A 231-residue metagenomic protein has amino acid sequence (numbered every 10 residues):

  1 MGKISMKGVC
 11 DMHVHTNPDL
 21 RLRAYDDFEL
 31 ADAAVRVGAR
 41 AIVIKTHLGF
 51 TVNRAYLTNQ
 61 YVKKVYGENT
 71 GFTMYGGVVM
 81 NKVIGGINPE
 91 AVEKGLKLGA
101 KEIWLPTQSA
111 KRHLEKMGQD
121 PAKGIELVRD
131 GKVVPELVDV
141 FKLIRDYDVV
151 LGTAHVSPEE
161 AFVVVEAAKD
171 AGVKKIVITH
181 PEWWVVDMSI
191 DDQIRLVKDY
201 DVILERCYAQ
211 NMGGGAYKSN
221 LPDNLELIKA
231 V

Functional and structural regions predicted by a protein language model:
M1-L22: Replace "His-x-His-based motif
D11, N17, E29-N53, T70-K82 (+4 more regions): Divalent metal-dependent hydrolysis catalytic cores, especially in the metallo-beta-lactamase
N17-D19, G49-V52, N81-I84, A110-H113 (+3 more regions): Active-site environment of divalent metal-dependent phosphoester hydrolases
V37, A100, W104-E136, I203: Active-site gating loops and adjacent loop-to-helix segments of metal-dependent hydrolytic enzymes
A55-T70, E93-G99, K142-R145, A168-D170 (+2 more regions): Acidic (Asp/Glu)-rich catalytic clusters
V83-E90, L221: Glycine-rich anion/phosphate-binding loops
I103, E136, L143, V163-V164 (+3 more regions): Active-site-adjacent C-terminal substructures of enzyme catalytic domains
E136-E166: Internal active-site segments that recognize and position negatively charged phosphoryl groups and nucleotide moieties
